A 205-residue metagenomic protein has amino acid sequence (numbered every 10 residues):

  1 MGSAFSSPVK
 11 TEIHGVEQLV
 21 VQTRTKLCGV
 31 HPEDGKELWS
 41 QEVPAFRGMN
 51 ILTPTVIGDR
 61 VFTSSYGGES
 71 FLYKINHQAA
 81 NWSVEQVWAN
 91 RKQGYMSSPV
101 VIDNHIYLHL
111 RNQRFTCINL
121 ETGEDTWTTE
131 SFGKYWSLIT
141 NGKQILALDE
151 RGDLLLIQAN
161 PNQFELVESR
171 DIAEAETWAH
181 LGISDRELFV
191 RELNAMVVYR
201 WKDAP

Functional and structural regions predicted by a protein language model:
M1-E17, S40-I57, S64-Y66, E85-V100 (+2 more regions): Extracytoplasmic beta-rich repeat domains
V9, C28, F71-Y73, T116 (+2 more regions): Conserved hydrophobic/aromatic positions in well-ordered beta-strands
E69, N90-A159: Loop/turn-rich, solvent-exposed surfaces of beta-rich toroidal or solenoidal domains
S70, G152-D153, E174-P205: Blade-level signature of beta-propeller repeat domains, shared across WD40, Kelch, NHL, RCC1 and BNR/Asp-box propellers
Y73-N81, L120-E121, L156-Q163, R200-P205: Short loop/turn segments immediately following beta-strands, especially the blade-tip and inter-blade linker loops
